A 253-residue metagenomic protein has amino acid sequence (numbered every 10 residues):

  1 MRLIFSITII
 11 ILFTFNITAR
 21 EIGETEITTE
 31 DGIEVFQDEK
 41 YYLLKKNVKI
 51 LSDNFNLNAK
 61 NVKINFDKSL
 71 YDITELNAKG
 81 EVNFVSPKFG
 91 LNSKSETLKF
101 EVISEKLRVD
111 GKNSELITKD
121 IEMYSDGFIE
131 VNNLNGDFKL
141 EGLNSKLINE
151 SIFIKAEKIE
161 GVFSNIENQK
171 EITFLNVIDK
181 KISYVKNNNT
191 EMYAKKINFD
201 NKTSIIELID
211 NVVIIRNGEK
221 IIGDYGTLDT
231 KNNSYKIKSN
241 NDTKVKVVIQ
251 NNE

Functional and structural regions predicted by a protein language model:
M1-F5, F13-E253: Mature-chain termini and adjacent capping regions
